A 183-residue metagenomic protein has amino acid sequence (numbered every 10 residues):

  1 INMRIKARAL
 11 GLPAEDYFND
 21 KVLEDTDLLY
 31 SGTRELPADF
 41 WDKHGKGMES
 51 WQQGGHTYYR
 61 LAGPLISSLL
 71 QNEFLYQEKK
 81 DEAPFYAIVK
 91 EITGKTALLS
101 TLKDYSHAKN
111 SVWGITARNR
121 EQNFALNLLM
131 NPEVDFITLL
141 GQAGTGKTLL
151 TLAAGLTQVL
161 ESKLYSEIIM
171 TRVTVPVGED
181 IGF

Functional and structural regions predicted by a protein language model:
I1-L128, V159: Feature 3881 marks metal-assisted phosphotransfer/nuclease machinery and their flanking interaction elements
R4-K6, K147, R172: Basic side chains
F136: Walker A (P-loop) ATP-phosphate-binding motif of ABC ATPase nucleotide-binding domains
L139-G141: Hydrophobic anchor at the beta1->P-loop junction of P-loop NTPases
G144: Walker A (P-loop) phosphate-binding loop of P-loop NTPases
L149-F183: Conserved P-loop
